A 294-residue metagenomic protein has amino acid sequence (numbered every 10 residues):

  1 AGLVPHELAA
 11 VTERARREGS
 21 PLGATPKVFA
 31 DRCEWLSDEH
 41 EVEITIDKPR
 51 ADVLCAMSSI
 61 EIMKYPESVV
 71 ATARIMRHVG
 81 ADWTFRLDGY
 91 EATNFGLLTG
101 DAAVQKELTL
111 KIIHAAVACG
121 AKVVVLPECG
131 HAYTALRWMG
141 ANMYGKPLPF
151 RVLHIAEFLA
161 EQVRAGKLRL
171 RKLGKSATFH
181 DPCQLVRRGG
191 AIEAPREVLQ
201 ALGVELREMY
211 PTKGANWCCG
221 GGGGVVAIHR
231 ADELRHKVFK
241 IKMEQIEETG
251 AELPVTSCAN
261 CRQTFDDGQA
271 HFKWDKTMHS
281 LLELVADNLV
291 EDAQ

Functional and structural regions predicted by a protein language model:
A1-L3, G224-V238, Q263-W274: Iron-sulfur (Fe-S) cluster-binding segments and ferredoxin-like electron-carrier domains, especially [2Fe-2S]
A1-P127, H131-A132: Iron-sulfur-cluster electron-transfer modules
V53, V124, S176-A177, P254: Conserved hydrophobic helix-helix packing surfaces used for dimerization/oligomerization
S58-E61, G89-T99, P127-T134, H180-R188 (+2 more regions): Local cysteine-cluster metal-coordination motifs and their immediate loop/turn environment, predominantly Fe-S cluster
I75, R86, R164-L168, G174-A231: Redox- and metal-dependent alpha/beta enzyme cores, enriched for Fe-S-associated oxidoreductases and cofactor-handling
K106-R169: Acidic, glycine-rich loop-and-beta core segments that form the ion-binding/anion-interacting portion of active sites
T109, E233-E252: A short, acidic, amphipathic alpha-helical segment used as a generic capping/interface helix at domain edges
G145-R171, Y210-G214, A270-Q294: Short, flexible loop segments at boundaries between secondary-structure elements
